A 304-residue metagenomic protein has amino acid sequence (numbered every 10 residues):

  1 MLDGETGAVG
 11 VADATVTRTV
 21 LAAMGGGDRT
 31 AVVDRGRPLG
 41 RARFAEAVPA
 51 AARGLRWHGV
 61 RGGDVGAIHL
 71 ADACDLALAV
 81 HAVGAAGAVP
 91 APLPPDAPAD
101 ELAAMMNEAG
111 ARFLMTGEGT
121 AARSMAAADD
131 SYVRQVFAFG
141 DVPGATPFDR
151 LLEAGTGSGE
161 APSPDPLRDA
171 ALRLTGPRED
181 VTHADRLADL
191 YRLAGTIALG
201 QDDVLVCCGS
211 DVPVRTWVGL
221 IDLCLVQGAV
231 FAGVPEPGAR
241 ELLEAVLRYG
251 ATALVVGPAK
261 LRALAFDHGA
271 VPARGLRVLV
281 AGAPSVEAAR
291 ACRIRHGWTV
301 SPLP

Functional and structural regions predicted by a protein language model:
M1-H58, P164-P166: N-lobe entry segment of adenylate-forming
V20-L21, R56, C74-L93, A103 (+2 more regions): Hydrophobic alpha-helical segments in the ANL/AMP-binding
T30-G59, D64-A73, H81, P98-A103 (+1 more regions): Conserved AMP-binding/adenylate-forming core of the ANL superfamily
L55-V60, S158-R168, R173-G209, R215 (+2 more regions): Conserved adenylate-forming
A67-H69, L76, V80, G84-M115 (+4 more regions): Short beta-strand->loop structural element characteristic of the AMP-binding/adenylate-forming
A121-L190, L279-A281, S301: ANL superfamily adenylate-forming
E153, A251-V256, A265-P304: Gly/Ser/Thr-rich phosphate-binding loop
L190-V204, V212-A253, D267-H268: Conserved AMP-binding/adenylation subdomain of ANL enzymes
